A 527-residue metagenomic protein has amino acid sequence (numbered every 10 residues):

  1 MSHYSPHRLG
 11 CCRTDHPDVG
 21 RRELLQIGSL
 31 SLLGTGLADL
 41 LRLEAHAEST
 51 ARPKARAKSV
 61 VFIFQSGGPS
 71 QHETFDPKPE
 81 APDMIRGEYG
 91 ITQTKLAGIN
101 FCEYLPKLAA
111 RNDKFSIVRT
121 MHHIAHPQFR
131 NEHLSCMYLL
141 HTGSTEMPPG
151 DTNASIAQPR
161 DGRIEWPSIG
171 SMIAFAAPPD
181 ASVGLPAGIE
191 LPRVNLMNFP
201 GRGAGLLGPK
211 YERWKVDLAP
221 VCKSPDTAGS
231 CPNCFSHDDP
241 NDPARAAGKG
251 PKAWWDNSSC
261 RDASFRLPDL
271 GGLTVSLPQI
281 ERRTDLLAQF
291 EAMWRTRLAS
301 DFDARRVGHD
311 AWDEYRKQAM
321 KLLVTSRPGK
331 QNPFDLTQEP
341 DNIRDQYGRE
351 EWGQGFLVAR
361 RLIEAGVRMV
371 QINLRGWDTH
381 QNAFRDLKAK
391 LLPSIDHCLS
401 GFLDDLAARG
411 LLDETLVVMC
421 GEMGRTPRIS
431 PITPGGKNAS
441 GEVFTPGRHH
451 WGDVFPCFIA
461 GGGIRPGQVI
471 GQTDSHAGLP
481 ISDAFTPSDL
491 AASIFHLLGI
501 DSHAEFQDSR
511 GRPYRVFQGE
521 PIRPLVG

Functional and structural regions predicted by a protein language model:
S2-G527: Ligand-binding pockets and gating/stacking loops
